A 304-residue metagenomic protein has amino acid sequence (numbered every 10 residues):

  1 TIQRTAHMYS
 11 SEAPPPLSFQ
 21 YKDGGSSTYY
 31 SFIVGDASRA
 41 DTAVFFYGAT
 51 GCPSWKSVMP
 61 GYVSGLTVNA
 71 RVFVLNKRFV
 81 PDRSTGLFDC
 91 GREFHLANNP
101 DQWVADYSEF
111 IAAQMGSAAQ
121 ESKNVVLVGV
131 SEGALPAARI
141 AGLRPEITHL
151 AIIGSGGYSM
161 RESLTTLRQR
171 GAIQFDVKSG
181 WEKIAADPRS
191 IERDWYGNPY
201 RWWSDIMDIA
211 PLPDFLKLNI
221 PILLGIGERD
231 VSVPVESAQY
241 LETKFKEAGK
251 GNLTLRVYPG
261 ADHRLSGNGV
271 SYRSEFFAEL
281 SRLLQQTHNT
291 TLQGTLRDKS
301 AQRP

Functional and structural regions predicted by a protein language model:
I2-S38: N-terminal cap/lid segment of alpha/beta-hydrolase-fold proteins
D36-T67: Short, surface-exposed "cap/lid" segments of acyl-processing enzymes
K77-D101: Cap/lid segment of the alpha/beta-hydrolase catalytic domain
E93-S117: Alpha/beta-hydrolase active-site loop
A151-K217: Accessory cap/linker subdomain of secreted extracellular hydrolases
L218, L224-I226, D230: Short beta-strand/loop motif that positions the catalytic acidic residue of the alpha/beta-hydrolase fold
V231-S237: Conserved alpha/beta-hydrolase "acid-adjacent" motif
A261-L265, G269-P304: Catalytic active-site module of serine/aspartate enzymes centered on a nucleophile-bearing elbow/loop
